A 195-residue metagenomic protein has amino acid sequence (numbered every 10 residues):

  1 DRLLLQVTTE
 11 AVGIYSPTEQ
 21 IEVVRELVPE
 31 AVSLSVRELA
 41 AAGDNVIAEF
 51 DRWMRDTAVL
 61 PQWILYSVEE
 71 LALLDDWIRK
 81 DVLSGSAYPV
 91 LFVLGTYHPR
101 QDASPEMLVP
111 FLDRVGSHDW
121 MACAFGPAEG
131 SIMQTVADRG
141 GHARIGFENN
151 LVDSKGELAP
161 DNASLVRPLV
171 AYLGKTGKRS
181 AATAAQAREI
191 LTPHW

Functional and structural regions predicted by a protein language model:
D1-G43: Active-site beta->alpha loop and helix N-cap motifs at the rims of alpha/beta catalytic domains
A11, S67, N149, Q186: Residue-level "edge-of-site" marker
V12-P17, L94-R100, V152, E189-I190: Flexible glycine/acidic-rich beta-alpha junction loops that bind and position SAM and/or redox cofactors in anaerobic
Q20, A31-E148, A159, S164: Catalytic alpha/beta core domains of metabolic enzymes, predominantly
K155-K178: C-terminal helical cap(s) of enzyme catalytic domains, especially alpha/beta-barrels
T176-Q186: Flexible, glycine/charged-enriched surface loops at secondary-structure junctions
